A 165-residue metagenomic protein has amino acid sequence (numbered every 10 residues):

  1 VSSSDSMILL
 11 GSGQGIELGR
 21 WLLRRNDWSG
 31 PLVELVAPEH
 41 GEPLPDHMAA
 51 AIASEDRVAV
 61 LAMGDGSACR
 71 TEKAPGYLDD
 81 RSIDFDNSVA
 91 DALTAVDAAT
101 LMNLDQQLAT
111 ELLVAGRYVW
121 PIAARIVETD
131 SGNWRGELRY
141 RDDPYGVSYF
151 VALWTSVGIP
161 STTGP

Functional and structural regions predicted by a protein language model:
V1-L44, P75-P165: Flexible, D/E/H-enriched segments
S4, E55-R57: A general structural motif
L44-I52: Generic hydrophobic alpha-helical segments
A51-S54, I126: Hydrophobic helix-cap positions at the C-terminus of alpha-helices in RecA-like/P-loop ATPase nucleotide-binding cores
R57-D65: Beta-strand elements within well-structured catalytic alpha/beta cores of enzymes that handle phosphate/sulfate esters
S67-G76: Extended accessory regions or peripheral subdomains of proteins
